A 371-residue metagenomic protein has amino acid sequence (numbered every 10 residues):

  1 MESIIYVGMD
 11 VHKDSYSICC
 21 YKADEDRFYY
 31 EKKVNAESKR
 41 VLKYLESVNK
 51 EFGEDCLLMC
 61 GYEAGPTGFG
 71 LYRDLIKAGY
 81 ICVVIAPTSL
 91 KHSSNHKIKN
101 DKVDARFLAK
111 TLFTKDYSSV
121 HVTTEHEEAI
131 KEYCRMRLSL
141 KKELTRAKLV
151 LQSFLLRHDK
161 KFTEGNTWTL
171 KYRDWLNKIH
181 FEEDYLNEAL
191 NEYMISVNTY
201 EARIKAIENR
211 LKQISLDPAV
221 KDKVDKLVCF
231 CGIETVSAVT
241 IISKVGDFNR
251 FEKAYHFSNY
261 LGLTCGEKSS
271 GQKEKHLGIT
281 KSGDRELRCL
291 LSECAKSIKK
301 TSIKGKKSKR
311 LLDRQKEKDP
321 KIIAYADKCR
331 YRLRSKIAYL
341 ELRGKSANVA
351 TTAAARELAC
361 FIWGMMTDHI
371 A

Functional and structural regions predicted by a protein language model:
E2-K22, L108: Gly/Thr-rich phosphate-binding beta-strand-loop-beta motif of the actin/hexokinase/Hsp70
K13-R40: Short glycine-rich, Thr/Ser-proximal phosphate-binding strand/loop in the N-terminal lobe of ATP-dependent enzymes
S38-L58: Short, basic/hydrophobic alpha-helical segments
V83-H121, K273-K281: Short alpha-helix plus adjacent loop in nuclease-associated cores
S94, N259-A371: A basic, often C-terminal nucleic-acid-binding module that engages the phosphate backbone, implemented in DNA
A109-E132, R173-D184: A short, charged helix-loop
L138-K226: Glycine-rich, often acidic, oxyanion-interacting loops/wings at catalytic, nucleic-acid, or phospho-protein interfaces
